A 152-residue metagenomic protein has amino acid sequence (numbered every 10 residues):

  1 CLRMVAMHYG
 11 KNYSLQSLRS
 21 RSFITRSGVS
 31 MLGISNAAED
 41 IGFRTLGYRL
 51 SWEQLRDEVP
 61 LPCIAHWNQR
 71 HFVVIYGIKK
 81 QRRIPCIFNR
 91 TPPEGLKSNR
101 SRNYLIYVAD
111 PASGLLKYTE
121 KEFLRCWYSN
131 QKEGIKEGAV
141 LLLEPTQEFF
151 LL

Functional and structural regions predicted by a protein language model:
C1-G47, Q54, Q69: Cysteine-nucleophile protease catalytic domains, especially the papain-like/related folds used in DUB/UBL proteases
S22-V29, D57-N68, F72-R82, N89 (+1 more regions): Noncatalytic regulatory segments and standalone regulatory/sensor domains
Y48-L50, P111: Conserved beta-strand termini and adjacent loop/short-helix elements that scaffold enzyme active sites in alpha/beta
S51-W52, P62: Intrinsically disordered, low-complexity segments enriched in polar/charged residues with Gly/Pro, especially when
P85, L96: Alpha-helical and His/Cys-centered functional microenvironments
